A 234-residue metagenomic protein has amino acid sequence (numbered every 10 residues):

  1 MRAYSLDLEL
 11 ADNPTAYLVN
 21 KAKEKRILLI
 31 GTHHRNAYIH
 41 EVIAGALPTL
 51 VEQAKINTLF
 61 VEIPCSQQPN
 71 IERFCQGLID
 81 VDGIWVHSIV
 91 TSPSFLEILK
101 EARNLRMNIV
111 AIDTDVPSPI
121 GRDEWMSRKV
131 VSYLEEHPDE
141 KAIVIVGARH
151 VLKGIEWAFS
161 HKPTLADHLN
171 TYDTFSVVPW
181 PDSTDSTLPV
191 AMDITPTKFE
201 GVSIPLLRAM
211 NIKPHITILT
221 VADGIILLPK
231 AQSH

Functional and structural regions predicted by a protein language model:
M1-H234: Compositional signal for N-terminal targeting/processing segments
